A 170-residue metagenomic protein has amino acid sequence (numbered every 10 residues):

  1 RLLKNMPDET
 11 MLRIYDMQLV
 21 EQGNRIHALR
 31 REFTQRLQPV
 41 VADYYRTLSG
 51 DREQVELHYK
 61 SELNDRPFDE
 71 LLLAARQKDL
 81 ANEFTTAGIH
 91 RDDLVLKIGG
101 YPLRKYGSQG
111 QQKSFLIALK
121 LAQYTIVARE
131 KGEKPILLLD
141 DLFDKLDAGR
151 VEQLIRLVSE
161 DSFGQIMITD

Functional and structural regions predicted by a protein language model:
R1-N5: Interdomain hinge/linker elements that couple catalytic modules in large macromolecular machines
M6-L138, K145, G149-Q165: Conserved NTPase motor "head" modules and their coupling/switch loops across ABC/AAA+ ATPases, GTPases, and GHKL ATPases
T169-D170: H-loop/switch region of ABC-family ATPase nucleotide-binding domains
